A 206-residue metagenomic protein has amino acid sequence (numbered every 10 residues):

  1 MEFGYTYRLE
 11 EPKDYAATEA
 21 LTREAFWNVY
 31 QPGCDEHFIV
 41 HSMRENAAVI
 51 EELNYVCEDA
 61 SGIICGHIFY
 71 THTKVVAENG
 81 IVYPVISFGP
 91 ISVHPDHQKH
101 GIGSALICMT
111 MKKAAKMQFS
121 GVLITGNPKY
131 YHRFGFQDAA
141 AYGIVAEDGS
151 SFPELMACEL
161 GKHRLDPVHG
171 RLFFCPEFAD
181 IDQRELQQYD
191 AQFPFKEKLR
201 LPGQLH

Functional and structural regions predicted by a protein language model:
M1-K13, A20: Conserved N-terminal entry element of GNAT/NAT acetyltransferase domains
E19, F26-A60, I64-F69, K74: Active-site rim helix/loop that mediates acceptor-substrate recognition in acyltransferases
E52-L53, C57, G89-S92, F119 (+1 more regions): Internal, conserved structured core segments that host functional sites
I63, I81, H94-A105, M117 (+1 more regions): Conserved glycine-rich acetyl-CoA-binding loop
T73-F88, Q98: A conserved beta-turn-beta hairpin within the catalytic core of GNAT-like acetyltransferases that forms part
F88, V93, K99-K112, L123-I124: Conserved acetyl-CoA-binding loop-helix of GNAT-fold acetyltransferases
K116-F119, G126-S150: Conserved active-site alpha-helix within GNAT-family acetyltransferase domains
K162-H206: Acidic/histidine-enriched, glycine/proline-rich intrinsically disordered or flexible terminal extensions
